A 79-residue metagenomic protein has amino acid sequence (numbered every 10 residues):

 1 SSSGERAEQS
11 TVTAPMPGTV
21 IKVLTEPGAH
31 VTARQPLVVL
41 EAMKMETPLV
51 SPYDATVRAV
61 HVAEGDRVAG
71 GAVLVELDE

Functional and structural regions predicted by a protein language model:
S3-E79: Structured functional modules or segments
